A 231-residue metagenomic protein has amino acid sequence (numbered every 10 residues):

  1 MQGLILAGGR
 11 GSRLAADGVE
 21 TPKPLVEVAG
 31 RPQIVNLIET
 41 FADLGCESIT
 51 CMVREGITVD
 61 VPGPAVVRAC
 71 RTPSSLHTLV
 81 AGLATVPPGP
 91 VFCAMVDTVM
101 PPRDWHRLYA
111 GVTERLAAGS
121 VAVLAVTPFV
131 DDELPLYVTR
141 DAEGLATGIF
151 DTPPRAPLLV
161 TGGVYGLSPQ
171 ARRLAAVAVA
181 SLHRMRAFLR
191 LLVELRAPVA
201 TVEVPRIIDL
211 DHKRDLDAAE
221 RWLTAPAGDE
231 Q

Functional and structural regions predicted by a protein language model:
M1-T58, H106-G111: N-terminal glycine-rich phosphate-binding loop and ensuing alpha1 helix
Q2, E47-I49, P90, V121-A122 (+1 more regions): Residues at the starts of beta-strands that form the adenosine-phosphate
G9, D97, H212: Active-site glycine-centered loops adjacent to acidic/histidine catalytic or metal-binding residues that shape
E27, T85, T139, G166-S168 (+1 more regions): Short, well-ordered beta-strand micro-motif
Q33-N36, T78-A81, A187-F188: Well-ordered alpha-helical segments embedded in enzymatic catalytic cores
T58-A142: Conserved beta-loop-beta/alpha segment of the NTase-like Rossmann-fold superfamily that binds/positions NTPs
F92, H106, L145-Q231: Catalytic-core segments of class I nucleotidyltransferases/pyrophosphorylases that form NMP-activated intermediates
